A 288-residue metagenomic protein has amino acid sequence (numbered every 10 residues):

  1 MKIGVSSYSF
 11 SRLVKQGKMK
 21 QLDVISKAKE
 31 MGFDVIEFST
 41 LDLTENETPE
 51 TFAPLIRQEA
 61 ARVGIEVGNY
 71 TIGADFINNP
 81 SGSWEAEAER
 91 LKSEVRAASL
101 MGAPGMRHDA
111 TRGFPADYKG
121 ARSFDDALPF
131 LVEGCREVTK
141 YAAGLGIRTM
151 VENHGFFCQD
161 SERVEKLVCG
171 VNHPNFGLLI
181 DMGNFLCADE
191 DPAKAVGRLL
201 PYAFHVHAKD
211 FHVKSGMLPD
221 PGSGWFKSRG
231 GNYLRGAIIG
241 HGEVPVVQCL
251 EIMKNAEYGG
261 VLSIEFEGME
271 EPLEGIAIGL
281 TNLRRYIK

Functional and structural regions predicted by a protein language model:
M1-L13, G68-I77, G113-Y118, S228: N-terminal small/glycine-rich loop or linker at the start of catalytic domains across soluble metabolic enzymes
M1-V14, K18-D34, C158-K288: Histidine-acidic metal/acid-base catalytic patches
K2, D34-V35, E66, P104 (+2 more regions): Residue-level detector of anion-binding/catalytic polar loops
S6-K20, F76-A88, G120-L128, A237-G240: Active-site mouth loops of central-metabolism enzymes
M19-L22, E47-A61, P219: Glycine-rich, positively charged N-terminal anion/phosphate-binding segment
E37, N69-T71, R107, M150 (+2 more regions): Conserved beta-strand positions in the central sheet of alpha/beta enzyme cores
E37-R57, A110-D117: Glycine-rich, proline-tolerant flexible connector loops at the mouths of alpha/beta enzymes
Q58-E66, N78-L178, C187, R198: Active-site acidic/histidine proton-transfer and metal-coordination neighborhood in alpha/beta enzyme cores
